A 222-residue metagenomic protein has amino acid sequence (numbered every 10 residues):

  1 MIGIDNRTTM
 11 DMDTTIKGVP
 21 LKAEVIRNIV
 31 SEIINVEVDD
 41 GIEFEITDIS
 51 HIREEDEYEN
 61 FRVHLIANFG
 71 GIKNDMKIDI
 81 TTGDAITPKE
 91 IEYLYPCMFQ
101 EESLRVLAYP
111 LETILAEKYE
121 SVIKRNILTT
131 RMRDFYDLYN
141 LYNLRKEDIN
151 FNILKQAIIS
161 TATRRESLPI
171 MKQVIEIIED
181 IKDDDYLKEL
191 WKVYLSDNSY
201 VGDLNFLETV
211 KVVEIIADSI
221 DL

Functional and structural regions predicted by a protein language model:
I2-N6, I16-L222: Structured mid-to-C-terminal alpha-helical surface segments
